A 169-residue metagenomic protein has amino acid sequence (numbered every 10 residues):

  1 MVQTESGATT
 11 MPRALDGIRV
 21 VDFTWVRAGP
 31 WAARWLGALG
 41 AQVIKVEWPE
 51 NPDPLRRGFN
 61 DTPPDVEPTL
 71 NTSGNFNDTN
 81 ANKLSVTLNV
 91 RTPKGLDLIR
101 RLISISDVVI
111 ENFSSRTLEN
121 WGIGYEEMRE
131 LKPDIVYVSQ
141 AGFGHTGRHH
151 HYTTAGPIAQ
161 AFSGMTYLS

Functional and structural regions predicted by a protein language model:
V2-S169: N-terminal helix-loop segment corresponding to the beta1-alpha1 unit of nucleotide/adenylate-binding folds
